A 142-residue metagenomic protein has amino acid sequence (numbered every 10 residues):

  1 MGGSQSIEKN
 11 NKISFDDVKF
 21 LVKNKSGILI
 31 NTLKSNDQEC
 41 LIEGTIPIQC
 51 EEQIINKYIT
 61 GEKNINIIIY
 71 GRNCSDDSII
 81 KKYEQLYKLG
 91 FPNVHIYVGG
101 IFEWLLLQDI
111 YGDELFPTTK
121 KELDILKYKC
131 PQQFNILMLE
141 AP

Functional and structural regions predicted by a protein language model:
G2-K19, K23-I28, T32-I68, N73-P142: Rhodanese-like catalytic fold shared by cysteine-dependent sulfurtransferases and DSP/PTP-type phosphatases
